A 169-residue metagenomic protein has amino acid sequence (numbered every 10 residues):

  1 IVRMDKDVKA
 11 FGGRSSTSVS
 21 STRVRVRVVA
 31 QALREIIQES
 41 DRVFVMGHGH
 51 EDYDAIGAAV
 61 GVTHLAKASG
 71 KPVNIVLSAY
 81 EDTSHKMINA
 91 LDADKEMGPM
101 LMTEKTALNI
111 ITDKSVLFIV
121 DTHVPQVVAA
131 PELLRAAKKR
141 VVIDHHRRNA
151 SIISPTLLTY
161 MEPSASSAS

Functional and structural regions predicted by a protein language model:
V2-S169: Replace "Mg2+/Mn2+-dependent" with "divalent metal-dependent
